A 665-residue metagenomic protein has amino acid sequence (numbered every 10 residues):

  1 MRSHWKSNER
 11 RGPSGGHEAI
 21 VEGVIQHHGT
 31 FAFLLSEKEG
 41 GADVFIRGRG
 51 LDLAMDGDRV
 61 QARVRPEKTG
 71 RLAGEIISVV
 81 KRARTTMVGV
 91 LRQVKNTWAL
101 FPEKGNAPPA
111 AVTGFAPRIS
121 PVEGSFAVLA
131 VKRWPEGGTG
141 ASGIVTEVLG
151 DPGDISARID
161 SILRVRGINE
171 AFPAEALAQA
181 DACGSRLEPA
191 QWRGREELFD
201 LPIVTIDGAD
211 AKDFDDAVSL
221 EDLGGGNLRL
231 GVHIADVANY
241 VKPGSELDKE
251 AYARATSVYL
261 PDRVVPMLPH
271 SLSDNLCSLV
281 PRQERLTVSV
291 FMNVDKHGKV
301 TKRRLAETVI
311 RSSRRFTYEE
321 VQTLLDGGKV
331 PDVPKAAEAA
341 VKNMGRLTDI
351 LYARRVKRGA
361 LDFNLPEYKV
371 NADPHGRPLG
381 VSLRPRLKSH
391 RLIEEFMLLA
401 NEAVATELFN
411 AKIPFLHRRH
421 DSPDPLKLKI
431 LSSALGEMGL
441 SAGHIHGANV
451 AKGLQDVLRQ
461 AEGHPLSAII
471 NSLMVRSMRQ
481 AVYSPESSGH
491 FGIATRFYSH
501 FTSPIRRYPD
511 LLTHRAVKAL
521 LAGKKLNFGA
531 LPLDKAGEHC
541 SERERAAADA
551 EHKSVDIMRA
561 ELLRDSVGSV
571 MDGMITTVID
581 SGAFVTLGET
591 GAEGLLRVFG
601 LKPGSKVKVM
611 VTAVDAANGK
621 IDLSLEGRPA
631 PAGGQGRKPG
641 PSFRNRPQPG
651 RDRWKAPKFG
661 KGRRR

Functional and structural regions predicted by a protein language model:
M1-G231, A238-E284, R315-T323, E561 (+3 more regions): Charge-lined substrate channels and their catalytic hotspots, especially those that engage the 3′ end of RNA
E18, A403, D421, L426-K429 (+1 more regions): Structured C-terminal cores of nucleic-acid metabolism proteins
E22-V24, V90, A217-S219, F291 (+3 more regions): Short, surface-exposed charged micro-motifs
R47, G114, V131, V204-D207 (+4 more regions): Feature marking long nucleic-acid-engaging regions of large polymerase/nuclease enzymes
D56, L72, I76, G138-A141 (+19 more regions): Helical mechanochemical/support elements of P-loop NTPase systems and associated helical scaffolds
G57, G124, V145, I206 (+5 more regions): A residue-level signal for conserved active-site and pocket-lining positions in enzyme catalytic cores
R63, E67, V79-A83, A130 (+19 more regions): Conserved, well-folded catalytic cores of nucleic-acid-processing and energy-transducing macromolecular machines
G74-I77, K132-W134, T139, G143 (+2 more regions): A short, charged
